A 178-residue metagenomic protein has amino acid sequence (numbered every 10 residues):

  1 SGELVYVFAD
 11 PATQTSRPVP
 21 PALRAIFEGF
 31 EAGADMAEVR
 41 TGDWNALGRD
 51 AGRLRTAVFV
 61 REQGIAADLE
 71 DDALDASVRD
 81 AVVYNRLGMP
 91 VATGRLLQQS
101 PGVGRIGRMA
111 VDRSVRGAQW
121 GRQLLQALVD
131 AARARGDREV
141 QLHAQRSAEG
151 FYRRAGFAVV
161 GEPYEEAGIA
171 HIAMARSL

Functional and structural regions predicted by a protein language model:
S1-A34, A167: HotDog/MaoC-like acyl-thioester-processing domains
G2, P18, V91-A92, G161: A structural microfeature
E3, V82, M89-Q98, G102-A110: Conserved beta-strand in the GNAT
V7-D10, M109-R116: A short, internal acetyl-CoA/4′-phosphopantetheine-binding micro-motif in the GNAT/acyltransferase core
D35-D80, Y84-M89: Short amphipathic alpha-helix that is part of the acyltransferase structural core
V111, G117-D130: Conserved acetyl-CoA-binding loop-helix of GNAT-fold acetyltransferases
L125, D130-Q145: Conserved GNAT acetyl-CoA-binding A-motif
Q141-H143, R153, A158-R176: Conserved catalytic-core motifs of GNAT/GCN5-like acyltransferases
